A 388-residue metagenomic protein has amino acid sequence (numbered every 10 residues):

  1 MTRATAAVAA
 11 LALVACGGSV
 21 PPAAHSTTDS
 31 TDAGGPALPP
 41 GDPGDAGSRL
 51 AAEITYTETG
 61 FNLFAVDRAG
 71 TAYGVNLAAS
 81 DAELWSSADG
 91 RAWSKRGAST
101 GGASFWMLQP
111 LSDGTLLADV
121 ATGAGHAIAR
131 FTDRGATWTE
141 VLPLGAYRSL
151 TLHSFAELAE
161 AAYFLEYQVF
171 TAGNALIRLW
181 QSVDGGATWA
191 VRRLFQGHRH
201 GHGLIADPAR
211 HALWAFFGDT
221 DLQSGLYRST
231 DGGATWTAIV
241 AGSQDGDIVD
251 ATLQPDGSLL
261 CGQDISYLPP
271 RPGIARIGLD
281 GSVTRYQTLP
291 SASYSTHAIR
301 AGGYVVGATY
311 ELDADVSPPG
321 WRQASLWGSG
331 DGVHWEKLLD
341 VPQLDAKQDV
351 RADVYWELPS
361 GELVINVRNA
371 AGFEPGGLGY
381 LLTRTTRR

Functional and structural regions predicted by a protein language model:
M1-R49: Ser/Thr-rich, Pro/Gly/Ala-heavy low-complexity intrinsically disordered linkers and tails of secreted extracellular
E58-D67, G101-L111, Y147-A156, H198-I205 (+3 more regions): Repeated scaffold domains used in trafficking and secretory/extracellular systems, primarily beta-propellers
G70-G74, G114-A118, A159-F164, R210-A215 (+4 more regions): Entry beta-strands of beta-propeller and related beta-repeat scaffolds
A78-S80, A121-G125, F170-L176, G218-Q223 (+3 more regions): Short, solvent-exposed loop/turn segments at conserved positions within beta-propeller repeat blades
S86-S87, F131-T132, S182-V183, S229-T230 (+2 more regions): Conserved Ser/Thr-centered positions that define the repeating blades of beta-propeller domains
W138-E157, L165-Y167, V191-F195: Asp-box/WD-like beta-propeller blade repeats and closely related beta-sheet repeat scaffolds
L260-P272, Q287-E336: Loop/turn-rich, solvent-exposed surfaces of beta-rich toroidal or solenoidal domains
V350-R388: Blade-level signature of beta-propeller repeat domains, shared across WD40, Kelch, NHL, RCC1 and BNR/Asp-box propellers
